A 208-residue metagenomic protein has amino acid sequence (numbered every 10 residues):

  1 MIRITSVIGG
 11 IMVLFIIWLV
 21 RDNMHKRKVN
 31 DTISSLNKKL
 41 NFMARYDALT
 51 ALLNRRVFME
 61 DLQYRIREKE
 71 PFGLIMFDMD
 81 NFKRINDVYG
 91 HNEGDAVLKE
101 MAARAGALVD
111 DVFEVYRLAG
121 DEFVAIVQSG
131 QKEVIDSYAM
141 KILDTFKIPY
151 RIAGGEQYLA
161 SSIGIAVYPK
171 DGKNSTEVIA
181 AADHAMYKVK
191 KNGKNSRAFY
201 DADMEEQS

Functional and structural regions predicted by a protein language model:
M1-R27: N-terminal membrane insertion elements
R21-F42: Cytosolic signal-transmission helices at domain junctions
K38-R45, A51-G73, D80-D110, Y116-G120 (+4 more regions): Conserved long alpha-helical elements within nucleotide-processing catalytic cores of c-di-GMP signaling and class III
L74, F123, S161-I165: A structural signal for short, well-ordered beta-strand segments
L74-M76, F199: Core hydrophobic beta-sheet residues of small sensory/regulatory alpha/beta domains, primarily PAS-family
M79-D80, M204: PAS/PAC or PAS-like capping segment
V115, K141, R151, G155-E156 (+2 more regions): Cyclic nucleotide signaling catalytic output domains
